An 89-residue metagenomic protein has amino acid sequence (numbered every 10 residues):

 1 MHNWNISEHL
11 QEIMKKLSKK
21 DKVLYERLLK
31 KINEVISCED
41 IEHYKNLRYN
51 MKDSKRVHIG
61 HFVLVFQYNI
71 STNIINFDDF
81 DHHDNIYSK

Functional and structural regions predicted by a protein language model:
M1-W4, K15, K19-K22, I59-V63 (+1 more regions): Enriched for short, Lys/Arg-rich terminal
Q11, I41, H83-D84: Alpha-helix N-cap/helix-start and coil->helix boundary motif
L24-I36: Compact soluble domain cores
N33-R56: A short, surface-exposed loop/turn module that caps and links secondary-structure elements
